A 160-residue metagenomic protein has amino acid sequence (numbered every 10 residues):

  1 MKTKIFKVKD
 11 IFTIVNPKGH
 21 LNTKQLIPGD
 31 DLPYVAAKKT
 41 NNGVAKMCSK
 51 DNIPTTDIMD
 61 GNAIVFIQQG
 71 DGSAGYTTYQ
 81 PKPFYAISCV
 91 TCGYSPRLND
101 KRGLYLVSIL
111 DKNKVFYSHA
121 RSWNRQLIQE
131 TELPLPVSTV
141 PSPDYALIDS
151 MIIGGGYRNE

Functional and structural regions predicted by a protein language model:
M1-N42, S138-E160: Non-catalytic DNA-recognition/assembly elements of restriction-modification systems
T3, G29-L32, G61, K82 (+2 more regions): Sequence-level motif detector for i,i+2 pairs with an aromatic at +2
K9, I67, P134-P136: A structural detector for beta-sheet-dominated domains
M47-I109: A short beta-sheet element
I53, S108-V115, S150-I153: Short, intrinsically disordered, mixed-charge
C89, V107-S138: Glycine-anchored helix-breaking recognition loops at helix->coil/strand junctions
S95-L98, L135-T139: A generic structural motif
